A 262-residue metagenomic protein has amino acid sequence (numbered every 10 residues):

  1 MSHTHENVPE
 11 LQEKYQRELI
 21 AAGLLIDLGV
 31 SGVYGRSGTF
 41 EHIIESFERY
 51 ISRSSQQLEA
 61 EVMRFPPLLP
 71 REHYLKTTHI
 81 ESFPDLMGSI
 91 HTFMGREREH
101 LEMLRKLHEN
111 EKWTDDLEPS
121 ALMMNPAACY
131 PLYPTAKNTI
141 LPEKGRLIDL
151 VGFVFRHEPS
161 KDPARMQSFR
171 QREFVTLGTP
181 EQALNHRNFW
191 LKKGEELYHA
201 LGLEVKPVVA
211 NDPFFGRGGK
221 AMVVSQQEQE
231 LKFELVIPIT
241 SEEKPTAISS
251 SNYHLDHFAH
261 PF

Functional and structural regions predicted by a protein language model:
S2-F262: TRNA-recognition modules of translation machinery and tRNA-sensing kinases, especially anticodon-binding
